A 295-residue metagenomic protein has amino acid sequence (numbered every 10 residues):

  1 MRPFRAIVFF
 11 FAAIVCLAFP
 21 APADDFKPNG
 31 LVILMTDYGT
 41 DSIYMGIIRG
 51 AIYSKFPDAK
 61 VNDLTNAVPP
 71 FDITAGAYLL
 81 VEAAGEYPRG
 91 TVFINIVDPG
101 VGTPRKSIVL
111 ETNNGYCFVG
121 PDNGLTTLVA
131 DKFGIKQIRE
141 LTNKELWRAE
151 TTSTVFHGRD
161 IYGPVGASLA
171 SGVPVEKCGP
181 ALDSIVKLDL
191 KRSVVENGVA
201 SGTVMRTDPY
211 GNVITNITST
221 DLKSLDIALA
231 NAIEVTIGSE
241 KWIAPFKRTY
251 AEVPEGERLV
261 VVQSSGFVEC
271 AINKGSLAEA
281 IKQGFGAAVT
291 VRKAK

Functional and structural regions predicted by a protein language model:
M1-A6: Positively charged n-region of N-terminal signal peptides that target proteins for export
I7-A18: Bacterial N-terminal signal peptides
F19-A23: Sec/Tat signal peptide C-region and signal peptidase I cleavage site
N29-L31, I43, K55-V61, A67 (+5 more regions): Active-site histidine-anchored catalytic micro-motif
G30-I33, A59-N62, T91-I94, S107-V109 (+9 more regions): Structural motif
T151-I217, D221, D226-I227: Anionic-ligand-binding alpha/beta catalytic cores of soluble enzymes and soluble regulatory domains that recognize
N216-I281: A conserved acidic, glycine/proline-rich C-terminal tail/linker
F285-A294: Surface-exposed interaction regions enriched in Ser/Thr/Asp/Glu that occur as long low-complexity tracts or repetitive
